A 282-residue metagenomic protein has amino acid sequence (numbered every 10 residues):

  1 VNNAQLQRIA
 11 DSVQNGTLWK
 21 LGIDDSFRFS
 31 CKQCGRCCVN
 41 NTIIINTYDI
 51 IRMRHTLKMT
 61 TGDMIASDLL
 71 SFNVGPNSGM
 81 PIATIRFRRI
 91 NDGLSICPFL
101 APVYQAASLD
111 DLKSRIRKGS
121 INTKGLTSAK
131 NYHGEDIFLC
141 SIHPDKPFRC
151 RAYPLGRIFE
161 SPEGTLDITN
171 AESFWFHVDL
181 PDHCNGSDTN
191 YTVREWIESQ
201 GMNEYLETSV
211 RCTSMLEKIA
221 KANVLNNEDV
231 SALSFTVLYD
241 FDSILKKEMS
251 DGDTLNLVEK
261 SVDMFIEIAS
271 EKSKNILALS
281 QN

Functional and structural regions predicted by a protein language model:
V1-N282: Short loop/turn segments that flank or connect secondary-structure elements
